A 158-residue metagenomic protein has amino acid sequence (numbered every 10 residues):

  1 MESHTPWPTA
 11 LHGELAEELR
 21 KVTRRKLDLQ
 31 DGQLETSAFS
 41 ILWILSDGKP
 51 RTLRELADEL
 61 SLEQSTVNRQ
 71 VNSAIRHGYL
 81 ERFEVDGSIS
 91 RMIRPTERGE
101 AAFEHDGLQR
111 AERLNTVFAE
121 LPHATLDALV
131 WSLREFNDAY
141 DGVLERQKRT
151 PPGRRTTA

Functional and structural regions predicted by a protein language model:
M1-A10, D127-A158: C-terminal regulatory/oligomerization modules of transcriptional regulators
M1-F39: N-terminal leader segment of winged-helix/HTH proteins
H12, A16, A38, L42 (+3 more regions): Generic structural concept
L19, T23, F103, N137-D141: A structural signal for well-ordered alpha-helices, especially hydrophobic packing surfaces of coiled-coils
K21, S40, S46-D47, E59-L62 (+6 more regions): Alpha-helical structural segments
R24-T66, V71, R76-Y79: N-terminal helix-turn-helix DNA-binding core of bacterial DNA-binding proteins
N72-W131: Charged, amphipathic alpha-helical coiled-coil/dimerization segments
